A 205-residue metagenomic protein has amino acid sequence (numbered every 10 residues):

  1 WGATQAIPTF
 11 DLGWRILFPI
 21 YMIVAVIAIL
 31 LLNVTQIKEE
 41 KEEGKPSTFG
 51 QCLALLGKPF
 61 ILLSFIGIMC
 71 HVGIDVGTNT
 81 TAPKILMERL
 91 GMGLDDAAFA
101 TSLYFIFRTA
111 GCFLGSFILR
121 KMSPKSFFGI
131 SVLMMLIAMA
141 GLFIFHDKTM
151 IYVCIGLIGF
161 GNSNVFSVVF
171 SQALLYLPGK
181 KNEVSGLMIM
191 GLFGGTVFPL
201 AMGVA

Functional and structural regions predicted by a protein language model:
W1-Q36: Helix-loop-helix hairpin linking two adjacent transmembrane segments in secondary transporters
I37-S64: Juxtamembrane intracellular "pre-TM" segments in multi-pass secondary transporters
A54-C112: Extracytoplasmic gate region of multi-pass secondary transporters
G111-P124: Helix-to-loop junctions at the C-terminal end of transmembrane segments in multipass secondary transporters
S126-G141: Structural signature of the two symmetry-related core transmembrane helices
T149-L157: Paired small-residue
S163-P178: Intracellular juxtamembrane helix-capping segments at the cytosolic ends of symmetry-related transmembrane helices
Y176-A205: A late C-terminal transmembrane helix in Major Facilitator Superfamily
